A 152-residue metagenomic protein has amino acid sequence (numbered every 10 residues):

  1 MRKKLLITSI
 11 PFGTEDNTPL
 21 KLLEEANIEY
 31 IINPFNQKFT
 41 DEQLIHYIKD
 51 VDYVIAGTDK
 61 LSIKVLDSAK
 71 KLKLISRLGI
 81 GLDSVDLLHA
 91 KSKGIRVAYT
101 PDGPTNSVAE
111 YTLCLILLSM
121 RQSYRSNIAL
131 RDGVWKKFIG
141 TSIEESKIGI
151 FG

Functional and structural regions predicted by a protein language model:
M1-V51: N-terminal glycine-/charge-rich "phosphate-binding" loop or analogous flexible N-terminal tail
R2, L72, E144-K147: Phosphate-coordination loops involved in phosphoryl transfer and adenosine-cofactor binding
L6, I31, L74-S76, R96-A98 (+1 more regions): Structural detector of well-ordered beta-strand residues that form the stable sheet scaffold of enzyme domains
I7, I32, G57-T58, T100-P101 (+1 more regions): Small/polar loops that bind or transfer phosphate-bearing groups
P19-K21, Q43-I45, S62-V65, L87 (+2 more regions): Short, flexible, glycine/charge-rich loop motifs used to bind or transfer phosphoryl groups or to couple energy/partner
P34-F39, A56-G57, I128-K136: Short gly/ser/thr-rich secondary-structure transition/capping motifs
V51-N127, T141: Phosphate/diphosphate ligand-binding glycine-rich loop within oxidoreductases
S126-G152: Glycine-rich NAD(P)-binding loop of Rossmann-like domains
